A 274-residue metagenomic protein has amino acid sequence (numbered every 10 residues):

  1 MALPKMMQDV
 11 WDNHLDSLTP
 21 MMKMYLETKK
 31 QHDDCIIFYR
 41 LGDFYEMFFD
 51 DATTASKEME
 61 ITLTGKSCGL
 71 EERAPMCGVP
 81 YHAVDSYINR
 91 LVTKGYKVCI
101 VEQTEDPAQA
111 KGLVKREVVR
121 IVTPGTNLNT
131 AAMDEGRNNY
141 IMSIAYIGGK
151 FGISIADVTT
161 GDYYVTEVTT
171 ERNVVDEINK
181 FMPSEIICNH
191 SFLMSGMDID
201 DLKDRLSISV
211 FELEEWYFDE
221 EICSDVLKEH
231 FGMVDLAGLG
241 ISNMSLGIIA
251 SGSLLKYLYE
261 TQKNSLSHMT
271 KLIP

Functional and structural regions predicted by a protein language model:
M1-P274: Charged catalytic and DNA/RNA-contacting regions of genome-maintenance and nucleic-acid-processing enzymes
